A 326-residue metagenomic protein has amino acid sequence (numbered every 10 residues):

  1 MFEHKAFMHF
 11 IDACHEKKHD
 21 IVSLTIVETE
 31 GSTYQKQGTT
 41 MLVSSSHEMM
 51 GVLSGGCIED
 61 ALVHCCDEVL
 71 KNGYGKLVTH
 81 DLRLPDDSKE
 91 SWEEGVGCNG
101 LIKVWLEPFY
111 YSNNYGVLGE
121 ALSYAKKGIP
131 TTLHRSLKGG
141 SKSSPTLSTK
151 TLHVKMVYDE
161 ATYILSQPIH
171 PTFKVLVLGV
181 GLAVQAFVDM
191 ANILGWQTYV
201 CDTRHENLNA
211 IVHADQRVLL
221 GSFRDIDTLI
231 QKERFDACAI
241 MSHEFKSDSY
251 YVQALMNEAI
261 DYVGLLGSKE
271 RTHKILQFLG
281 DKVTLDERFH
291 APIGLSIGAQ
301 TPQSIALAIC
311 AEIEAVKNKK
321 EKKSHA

Functional and structural regions predicted by a protein language model:
M1-R204, A210-L219, E233-A237, Q277-L279 (+1 more regions): Segments forming oxygen-rich coordination pockets for charged ligands
G55, V180, E244-F245, S268 (+1 more regions): Short beta->alpha junction loops/turns
I58, A183, S247, R271-T272: Short phosphate-engaging motifs
V188-D189, S249, Q253: Alpha-helical segments flanking ligand/cofactor-binding loops in enzyme cores
C201, A237, S242-F245, Q253-F278: ADP-ribose/adenylate-binding Rossmann-like module
N209-H213, L229-I230, T272-L276, A299: Short, charged, surface-exposed secondary-structure boundary motifs
F223-R234: Short amphipathic alpha-helix with an adjacent loop that forms part of the alpha/beta core around
L265-A326: Adenosine-phosphate binding glycine-rich loop
